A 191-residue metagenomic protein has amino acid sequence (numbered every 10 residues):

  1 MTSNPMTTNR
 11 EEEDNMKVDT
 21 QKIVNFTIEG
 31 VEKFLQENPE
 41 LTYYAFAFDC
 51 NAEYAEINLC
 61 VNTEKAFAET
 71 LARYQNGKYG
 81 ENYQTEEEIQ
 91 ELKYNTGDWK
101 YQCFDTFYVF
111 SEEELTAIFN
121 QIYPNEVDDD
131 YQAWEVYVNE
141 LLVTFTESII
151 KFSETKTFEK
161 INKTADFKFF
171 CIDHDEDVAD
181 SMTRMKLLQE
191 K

Functional and structural regions predicted by a protein language model:
T2-N15: Short, Lys/Arg-enriched N-terminal segments with co-localized hydrophobic residues within the first ~10-30 amino acids
E13-A47: Short N-terminal edge-element motif at the start of the domain
T20-V31, W134-E154: Well-ordered, non-membrane alpha-helical segments in soluble/globular domains
N38-G77: N-terminal interaction modules that seed assembly of large macromolecular complexes
A52, E87, Y94, K160-A165: A generic structural signal for short, non-catalytic loop/turn and secondary-structure boundary residues
A68-Y137: Polybasic, proline/glycine-rich intrinsically disordered low-complexity segments
E140-K191: Glycine-rich, aromatic-bearing surface loops/beta-hairpins
